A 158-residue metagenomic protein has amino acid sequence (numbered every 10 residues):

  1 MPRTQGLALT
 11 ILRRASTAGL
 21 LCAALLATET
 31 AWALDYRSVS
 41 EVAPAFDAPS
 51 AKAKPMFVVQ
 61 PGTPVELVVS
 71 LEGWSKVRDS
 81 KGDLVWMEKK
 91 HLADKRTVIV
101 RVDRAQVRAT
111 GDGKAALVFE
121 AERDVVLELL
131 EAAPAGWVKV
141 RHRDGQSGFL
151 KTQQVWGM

Functional and structural regions predicted by a protein language model:
M1-L12: N-terminal secretory signal peptides that target proteins for export/translocation
L7, T17-A18, R108: General helical structural elements
L7-A8, L26, A31: A general, composition-driven signal for non-globular sequence regions
R14-T28: Bacterial N-terminal signal peptides
E29-A48, P55-P61, V68-V126, L130-Q146 (+1 more regions): SH3-family beta-barrel domains
